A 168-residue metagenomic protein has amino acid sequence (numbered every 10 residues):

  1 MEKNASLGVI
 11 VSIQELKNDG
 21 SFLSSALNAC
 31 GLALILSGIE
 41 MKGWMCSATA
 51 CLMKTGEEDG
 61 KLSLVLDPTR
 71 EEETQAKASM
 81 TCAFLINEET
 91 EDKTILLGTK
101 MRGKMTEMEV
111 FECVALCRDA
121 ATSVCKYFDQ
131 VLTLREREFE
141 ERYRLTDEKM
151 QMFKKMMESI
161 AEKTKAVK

Functional and structural regions predicted by a protein language model:
M1-K168: Polyanion-binding surfaces on beta-sheet-dominated domains and ring/shell assemblies
